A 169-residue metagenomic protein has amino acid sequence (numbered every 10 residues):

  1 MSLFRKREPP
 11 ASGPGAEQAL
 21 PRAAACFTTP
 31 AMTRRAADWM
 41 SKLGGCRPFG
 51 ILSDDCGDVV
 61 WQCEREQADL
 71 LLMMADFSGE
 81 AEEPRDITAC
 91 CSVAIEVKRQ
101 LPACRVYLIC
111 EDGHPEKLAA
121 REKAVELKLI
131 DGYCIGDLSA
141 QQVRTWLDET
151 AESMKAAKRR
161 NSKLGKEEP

Functional and structural regions predicted by a protein language model:
M1-K42, P48-F49, S139-P169: Non-catalytic signal-transmission and effector/linker regions of two-component phosphorelay proteins
L52-L70: Acidic, metal-coordinating helix/loop segments flanking the phosphotransfer/catalytic sites of two-component signaling
C56, D69-L101, C110-A120: Conserved phosphotransfer microenvironments
R121-G132: As written
G136: A Lys-centered signature of the CheY-like receiver
